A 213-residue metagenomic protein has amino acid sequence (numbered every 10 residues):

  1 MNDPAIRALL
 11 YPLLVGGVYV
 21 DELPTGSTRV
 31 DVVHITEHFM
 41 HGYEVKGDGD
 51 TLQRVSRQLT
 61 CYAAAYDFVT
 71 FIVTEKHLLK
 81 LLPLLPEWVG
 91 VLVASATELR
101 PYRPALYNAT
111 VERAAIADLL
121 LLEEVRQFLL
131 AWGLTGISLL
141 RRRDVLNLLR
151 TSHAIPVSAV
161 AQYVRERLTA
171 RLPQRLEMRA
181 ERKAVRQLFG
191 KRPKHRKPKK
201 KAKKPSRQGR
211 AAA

Functional and structural regions predicted by a protein language model:
M1-H41: Active-site metal-binding core of divalent-cation-utilizing nuclease and nuclease-like domains
D21, E44, F71: Redox-cofactor binding/interface segments in oxidoreductases and associated redox assembly factors
F39-M40, E44-L52: Short beta-strand-loop-alpha-helix junction that forms the active-site gateway of nucleic-acid-processing nucleases
H41, L78, R100: Flexible, glycine-rich phosphate/dinucleotide-binding loops and adjacent beta-alpha linkers at cofactor/substrate
D50-V93: Catalytic cores of nucleic-acid endonucleases
G90-A213: Non-catalytic C-terminal interaction segments of nucleic acid-processing enzymes
